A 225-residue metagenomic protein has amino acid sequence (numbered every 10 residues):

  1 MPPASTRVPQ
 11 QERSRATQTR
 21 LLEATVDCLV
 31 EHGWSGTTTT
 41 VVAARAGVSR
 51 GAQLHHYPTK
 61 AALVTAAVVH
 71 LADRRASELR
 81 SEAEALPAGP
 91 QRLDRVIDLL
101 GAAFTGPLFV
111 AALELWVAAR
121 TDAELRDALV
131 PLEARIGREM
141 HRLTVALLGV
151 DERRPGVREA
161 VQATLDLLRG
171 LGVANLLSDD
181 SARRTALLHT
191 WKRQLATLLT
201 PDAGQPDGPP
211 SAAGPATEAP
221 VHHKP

Functional and structural regions predicted by a protein language model:
M1-T6, V221-P225: Short, intrinsically disordered or compositionally biased N-terminal tails of bacterial proteins
R20, A24, C28-A62, A66: Helix-turn-helix
Y57, A102, L115-T121: Short helix-capping/turn signature of helix-turn-helix
A62, A66, S77-F109, R153 (+1 more regions): Hydrophobic alpha-helical connector segments
V69-R75: Short, basic, alpha-helical segments at the C-terminal edge of helix-turn-helix-like DNA-binding modules
A76-S77, S81, F104-L113, A123-G149 (+3 more regions): Amphipathic alpha-helical packing segments from all-alpha helical-bundle domains
L125-V130, A146-P225: Hydrophobic/aromatic-rich alpha-helical bundle segments in the mid-to-C-terminal region
